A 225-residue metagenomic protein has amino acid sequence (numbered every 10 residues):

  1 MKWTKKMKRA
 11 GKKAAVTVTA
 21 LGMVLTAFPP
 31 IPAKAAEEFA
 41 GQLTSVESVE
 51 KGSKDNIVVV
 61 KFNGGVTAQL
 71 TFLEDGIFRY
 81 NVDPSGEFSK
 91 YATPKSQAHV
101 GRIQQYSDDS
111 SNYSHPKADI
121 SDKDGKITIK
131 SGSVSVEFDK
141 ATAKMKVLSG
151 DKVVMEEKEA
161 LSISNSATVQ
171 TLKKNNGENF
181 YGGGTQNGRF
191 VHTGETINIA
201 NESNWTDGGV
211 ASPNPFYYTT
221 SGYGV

Functional and structural regions predicted by a protein language model:
M1-T17: Bacterial Sec-dependent N-terminal signal peptides
T17-T26: Bacterial N-terminal signal peptides
L25-E38: Sec-dependent signal peptide cleavage junction
A35-V225: N-terminal accessory segment at the very beginning of proteins
